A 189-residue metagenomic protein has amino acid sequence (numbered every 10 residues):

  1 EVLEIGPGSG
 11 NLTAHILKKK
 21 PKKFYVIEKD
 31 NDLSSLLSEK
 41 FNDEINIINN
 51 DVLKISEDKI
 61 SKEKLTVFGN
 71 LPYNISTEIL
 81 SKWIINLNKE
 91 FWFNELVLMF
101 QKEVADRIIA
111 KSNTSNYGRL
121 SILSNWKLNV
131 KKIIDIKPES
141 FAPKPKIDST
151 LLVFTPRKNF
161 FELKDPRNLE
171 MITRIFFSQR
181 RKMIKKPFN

Functional and structural regions predicted by a protein language model:
E1-R167, M171, I175: Catalytic cores of RNA-modifying enzymes
P156, T173-N189: C-terminal lobe and adjacent flexible extensions of AdoMet/dcAdoMet transferase-like proteins
